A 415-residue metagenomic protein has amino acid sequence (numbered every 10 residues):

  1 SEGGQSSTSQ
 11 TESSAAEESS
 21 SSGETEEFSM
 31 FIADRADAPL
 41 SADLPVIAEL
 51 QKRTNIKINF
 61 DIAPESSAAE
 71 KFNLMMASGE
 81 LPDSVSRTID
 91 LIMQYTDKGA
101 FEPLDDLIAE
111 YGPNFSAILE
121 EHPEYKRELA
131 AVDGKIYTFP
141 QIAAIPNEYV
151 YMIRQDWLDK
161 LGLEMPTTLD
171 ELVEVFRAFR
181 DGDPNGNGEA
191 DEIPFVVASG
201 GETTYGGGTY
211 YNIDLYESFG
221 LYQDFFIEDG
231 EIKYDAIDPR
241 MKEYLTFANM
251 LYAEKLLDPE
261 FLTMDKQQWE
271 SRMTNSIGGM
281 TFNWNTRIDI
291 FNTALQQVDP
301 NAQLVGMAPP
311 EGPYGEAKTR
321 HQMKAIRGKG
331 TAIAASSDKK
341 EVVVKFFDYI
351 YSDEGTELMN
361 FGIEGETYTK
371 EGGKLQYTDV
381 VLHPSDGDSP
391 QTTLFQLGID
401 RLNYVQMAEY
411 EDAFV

Functional and structural regions predicted by a protein language model:
S1-L172, D214-E217, Q223, I232-A236: Conserved N-terminal structural module of periplasmic/extracytoplasmic solute-binding proteins
T25-F28, T54-I58, G79-D83, A100-E102 (+6 more regions): Loop/turn elements at helix/coil->beta-strand transitions in domains of secreted/extracellular proteins
A33, Y349-V415: Conserved small-residue motifs centered on glycine
D34-L40, P45, N147, Y151-M152 (+3 more regions): Extracytoplasmic/periplasmic substrate-binding proteins
F60-M93, Q267-N285, D386, Q391 (+1 more regions): Periplasmic binding protein-like
I92-E121, F176-F179, A190-F225, M280-T293: Carboxylate/His-rich catalytic cores and anion/metal-binding grooves
P103-E121, E164, L221-P239, E311-R320 (+1 more regions): Short, solvent-exposed loop/beta-turn-alpha elements that line the ligand-binding surface or hinge of extracytoplasmic
A131-G207, I227-R272, T331-V342, F346-Y349 (+1 more regions): Helix-loop-helix "hinge/cap" segment bordering the ligand-binding cleft or interdomain interface
